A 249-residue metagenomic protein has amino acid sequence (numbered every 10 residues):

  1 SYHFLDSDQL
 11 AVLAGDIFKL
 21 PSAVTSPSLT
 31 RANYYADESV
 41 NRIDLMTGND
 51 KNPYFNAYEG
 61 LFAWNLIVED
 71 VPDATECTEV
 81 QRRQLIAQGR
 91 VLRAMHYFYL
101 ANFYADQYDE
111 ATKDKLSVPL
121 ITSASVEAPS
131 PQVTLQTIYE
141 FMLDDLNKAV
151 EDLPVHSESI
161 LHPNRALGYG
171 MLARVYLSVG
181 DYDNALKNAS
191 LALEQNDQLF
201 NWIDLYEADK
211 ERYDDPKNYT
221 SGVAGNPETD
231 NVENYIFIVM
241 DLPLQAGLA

Functional and structural regions predicted by a protein language model:
S1-K19: Extreme N-terminal leader/anchor segments
F4-D8, L186-A249: Hydrophobic-face positions in mid-chain alpha helices that act as interaction patches
L29-Y104, V133, E151-V155: Conserved, well-structured interaction surfaces
V71, L146, L153, Q195-D197 (+1 more regions): Alpha-helical junction/boundary sensor with strong preference for TPR arrays
A101-Y108, S157, S178-G180: Short coil/turn linking the two alpha-helices of tandem helical-hairpin repeats
